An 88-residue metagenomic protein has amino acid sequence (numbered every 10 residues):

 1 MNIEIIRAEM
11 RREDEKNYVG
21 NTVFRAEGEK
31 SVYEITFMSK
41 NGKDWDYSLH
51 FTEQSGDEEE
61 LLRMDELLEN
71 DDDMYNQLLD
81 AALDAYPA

Functional and structural regions predicted by a protein language model:
M1-V32: Short, charged/polar N-terminal "headpieces" of proteins
T36-A88: Acidic, low-complexity intrinsically disordered segments
